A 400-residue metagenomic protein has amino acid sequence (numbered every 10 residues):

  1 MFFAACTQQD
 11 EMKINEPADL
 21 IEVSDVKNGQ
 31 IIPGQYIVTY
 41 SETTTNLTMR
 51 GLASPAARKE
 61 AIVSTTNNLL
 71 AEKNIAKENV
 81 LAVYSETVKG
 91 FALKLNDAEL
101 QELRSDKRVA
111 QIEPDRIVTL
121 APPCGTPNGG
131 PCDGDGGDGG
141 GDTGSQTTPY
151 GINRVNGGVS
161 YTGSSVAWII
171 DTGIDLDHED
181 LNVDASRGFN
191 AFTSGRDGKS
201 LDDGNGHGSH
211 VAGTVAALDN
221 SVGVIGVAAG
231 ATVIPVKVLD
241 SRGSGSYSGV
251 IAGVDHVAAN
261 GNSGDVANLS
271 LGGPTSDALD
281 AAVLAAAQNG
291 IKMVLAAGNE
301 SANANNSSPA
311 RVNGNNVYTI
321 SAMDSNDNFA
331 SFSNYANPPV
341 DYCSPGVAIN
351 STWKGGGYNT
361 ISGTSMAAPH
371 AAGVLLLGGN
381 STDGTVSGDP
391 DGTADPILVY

Functional and structural regions predicted by a protein language model:
F2-Q30, P123-T143: Bacterial Sec-dependent N-terminal signal peptides
S24-I75: Post-signal-peptide N-terminal segment of Sec-exported extracytoplasmic proteins
I37-V38, A92, Q111, V166-I170 (+10 more regions): Structural recognition of the beta-strand scaffold that forms the well-ordered cores of secreted hydrolase catalytic
E72-G144: Autoinhibitory propeptides
E113, A121, T126-T232, G249-A252 (+6 more regions): Active-site core segment of subtilase-fold serine proteases
N156-G163, D203, A228, S244-V266 (+5 more regions): Mature extracellular/periplasmic domains of secretome proteins
V166-A167, D171, I291, S307-Y400: Extracellular S/T/G-rich loop segment that most often corresponds to the catalytic His/Ser-adjacent loop
R196-S209, G298-A302, Y335, N359-A371: Gly/Ser-rich catalytic serine loop of serine hydrolases
